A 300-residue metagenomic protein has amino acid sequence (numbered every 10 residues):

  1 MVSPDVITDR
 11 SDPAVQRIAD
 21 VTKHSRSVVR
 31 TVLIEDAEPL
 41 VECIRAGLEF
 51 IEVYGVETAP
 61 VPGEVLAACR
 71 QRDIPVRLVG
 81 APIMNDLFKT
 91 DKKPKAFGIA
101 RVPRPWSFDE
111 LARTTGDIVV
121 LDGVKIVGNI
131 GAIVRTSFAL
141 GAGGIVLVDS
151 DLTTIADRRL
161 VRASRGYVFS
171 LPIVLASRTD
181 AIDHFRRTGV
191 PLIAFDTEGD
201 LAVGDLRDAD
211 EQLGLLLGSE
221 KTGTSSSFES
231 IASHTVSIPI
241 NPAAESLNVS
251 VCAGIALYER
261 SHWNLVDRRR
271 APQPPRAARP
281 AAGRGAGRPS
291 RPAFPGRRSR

Functional and structural regions predicted by a protein language model:
M1-A67, D151-T153, P274-G283, P289 (+1 more regions): Boundary-proximal intrinsically disordered activation/regulatory segments immediately upstream of a helical core
V2, E38, R45, P103-E198: RNA substrate-binding interface of SAM-dependent RNA methyltransferases
V56, V79, I99, L147-V148 (+3 more regions): Generic beta-sheet signal
V61-D73, R159, F228: Short, aromatic/basic amphipathic alpha-helical patches
A67-K89, I173: A glycine-rich helix N-cap at a beta->alpha junction
G98-A100, T136-L140, L152-Y167, S226-A282 (+1 more regions): Structured adenosyl-cofactor binding patch, chiefly the S-adenosyl-L-methionine
I193-P242, N248: Active-site/ligand-binding-proximal alpha/beta "capping" segment
